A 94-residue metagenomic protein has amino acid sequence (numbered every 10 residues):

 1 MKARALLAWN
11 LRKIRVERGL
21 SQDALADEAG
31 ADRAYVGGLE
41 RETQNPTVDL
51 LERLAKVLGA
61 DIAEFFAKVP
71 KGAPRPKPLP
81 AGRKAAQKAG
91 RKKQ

Functional and structural regions predicted by a protein language model:
M1-L6, P76: A detector for short, charged/polar N-terminal pre-domain segments
W9-E28: Short basic helix-loop element that most often maps to the first helix and adjoining turn of HTH DNA-binding modules
L11, L25-A26, V36-L39, F65: Conserved hydrophobic/aromatic packing and binding residues within compact polymer-binding modules
L11, Q22, R33, V48-L51: Helix-turn-helix DNA-binding elements, focusing on the entry/boundary residues of the two helices that contact DNA
G30-N45: Recognition helix of helix-turn-helix/homeodomain-like DNA-binding domains that insert into the DNA major groove
D49-E64: DNA major-groove recognition helix of helix-turn-helix/homeodomain DNA-binding modules
F66-Q94: Short, charged recognition helix plus adjacent turn of helix-turn-helix-like nucleic-acid-binding domains
